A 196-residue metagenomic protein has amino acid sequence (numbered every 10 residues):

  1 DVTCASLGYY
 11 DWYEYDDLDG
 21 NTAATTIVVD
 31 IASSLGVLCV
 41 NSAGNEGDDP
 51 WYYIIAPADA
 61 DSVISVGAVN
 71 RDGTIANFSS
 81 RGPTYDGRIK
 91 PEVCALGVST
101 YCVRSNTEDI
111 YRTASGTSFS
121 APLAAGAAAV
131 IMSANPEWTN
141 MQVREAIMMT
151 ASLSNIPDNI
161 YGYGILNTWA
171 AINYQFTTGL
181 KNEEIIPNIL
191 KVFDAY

Functional and structural regions predicted by a protein language model:
D1-S6, D30-S33, L38-S42, I64-G67 (+6 more regions): Structural recognition of the beta-strand scaffold that forms the well-ordered cores of secreted hydrolase catalytic
D1-T3, G97-Y161: Hydrolase catalytic cores
A5, T22, V28, A32 (+2 more regions): Hydrophobic, small-residue-rich alpha-helical packing segments that form membrane-like cores
G8, D30-S34, G44, A68-R71 (+3 more regions): Sec-exported extracytoplasmic/periplasmic mature domains
D11-G20, N41-V63, G67-K90, C102-T117 (+1 more regions): Active-site-adjacent substrate-recognition loops and nearby beta-strands within hydrolase catalytic domains
T26-D30, I54, V63, I75 (+5 more regions): Extracytoplasmic/secreted envelope proteins and their assembly/folding machinery, especially bacterial periplasmic
I172-A195: Residue-level detector of functionally pivotal "anchor" positions at catalytic/ligand-binding pockets or at interdomain
